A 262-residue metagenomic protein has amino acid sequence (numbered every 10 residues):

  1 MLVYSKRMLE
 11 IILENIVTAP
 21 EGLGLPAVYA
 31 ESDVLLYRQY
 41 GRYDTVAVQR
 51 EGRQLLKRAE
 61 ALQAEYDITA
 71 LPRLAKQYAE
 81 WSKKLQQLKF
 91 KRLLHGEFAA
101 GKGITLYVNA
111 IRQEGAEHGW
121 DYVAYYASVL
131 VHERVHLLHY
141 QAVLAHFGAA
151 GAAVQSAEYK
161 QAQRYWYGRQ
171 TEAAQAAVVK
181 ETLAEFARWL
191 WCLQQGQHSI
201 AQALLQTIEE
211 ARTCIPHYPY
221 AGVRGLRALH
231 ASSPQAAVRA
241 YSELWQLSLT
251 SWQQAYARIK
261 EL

Functional and structural regions predicted by a protein language model:
M1-I68, V123, Q141, A145 (+1 more regions): N-terminal low-structure segments adjacent to metalloprotease catalytic domains across cellular compartments
L9, V48, G52-L55, I68 (+7 more regions): Short amphipathic alpha-helical segments that mediate assembly, nucleic-acid/protein binding, or membrane association
Q54-Y125, R134-Q141, A145-G148, A153-Q155: Active-site scaffold of zinc-dependent metalloenzymes
A124, Y140-E181: Post-HEXXH active-site segment of zinc metalloproteases
L130: A conserved beta-strand element that flanks and buttresses the S-adenosyl-L-methionine
A177-L193: An active-site-proximal "capping" alpha-helix that borders the catalytic cofactor pocket
L190-L262: Pan-zinc metallopeptidase signature
